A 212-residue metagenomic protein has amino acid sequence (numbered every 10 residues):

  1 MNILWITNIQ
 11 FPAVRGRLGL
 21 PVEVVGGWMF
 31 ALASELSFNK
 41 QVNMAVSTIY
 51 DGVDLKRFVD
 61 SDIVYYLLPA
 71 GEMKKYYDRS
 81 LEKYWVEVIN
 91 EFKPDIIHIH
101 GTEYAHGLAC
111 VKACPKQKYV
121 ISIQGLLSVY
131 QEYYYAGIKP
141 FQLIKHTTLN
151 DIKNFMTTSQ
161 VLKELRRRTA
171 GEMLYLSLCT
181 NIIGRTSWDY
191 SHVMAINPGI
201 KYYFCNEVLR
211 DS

Functional and structural regions predicted by a protein language model:
M1-V53, V59-I63: N-terminal subdomain of nucleotide-sugar transferases
N2-I6, I96, C114-K153, I183 (+1 more regions): Active-site proximal beta-strand in glycosyltransferases
N8, W28, H100, R167-R168 (+3 more regions): Replace "coordinates the UDP/GDP/TDP-sugar" with "coordinates nucleotide-activated sugar donors
D60-V86, I99, I152-E164: A short, charged, and often flexible helix/loop element on the N-terminal side of the glycosyltransferase catalytic
V88-Y104, C110, V120: Short N-terminal targeting/anchoring amphipathic segment
E103-Y104, W188-Y190, L209: Alpha-helix capping/helix-boundary segments
L143-I182, Y190-A195: Membrane-proximal helix-turn-helix segments that form the acceptor-binding/catalytic region of lipid-linked
C205-S212: Short beta-strand->alpha-helix junction loop in the catalytic core of nucleotide-activated group-transfer enzymes
